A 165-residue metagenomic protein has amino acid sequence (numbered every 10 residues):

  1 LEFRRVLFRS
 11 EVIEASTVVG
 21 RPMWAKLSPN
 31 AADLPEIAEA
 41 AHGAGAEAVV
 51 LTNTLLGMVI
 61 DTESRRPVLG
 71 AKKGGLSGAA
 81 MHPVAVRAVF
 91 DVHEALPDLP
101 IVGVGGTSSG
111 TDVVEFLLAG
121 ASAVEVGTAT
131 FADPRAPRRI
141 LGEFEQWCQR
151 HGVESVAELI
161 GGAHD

Functional and structural regions predicted by a protein language model:
L1-L7: Short, small-residue-biased leader/transition segments that mark boundaries at the very start of proteins
R9-E14, A38-E39, V89-F90, V113 (+2 more regions): Generic structural signal for well-ordered alpha-helices, preferentially at hydrophobic/aromatic core positions
I13-G20, H42, V89-P97, L141 (+1 more regions): Surface-exposed amphipathic alpha-helices with a cationic face
V18-P29, E94-V104: Short beta-strand/loop segments at the ligand-binding rim of alpha/beta enzyme cores
A31-A44, V92-D98, T107-V126: Catalytic cores of alpha/beta
A48-M58, G106-T107, D112-R139: Glycine-rich phosphate-binding active-site loops on the catalytic face of alpha/beta enzymes
L56-V113: Catalytic alpha/beta core domains of metabolic enzymes, predominantly
I60-G74, L117, A129-E154: C-terminal helical cap(s) of enzyme catalytic domains, especially alpha/beta-barrels
